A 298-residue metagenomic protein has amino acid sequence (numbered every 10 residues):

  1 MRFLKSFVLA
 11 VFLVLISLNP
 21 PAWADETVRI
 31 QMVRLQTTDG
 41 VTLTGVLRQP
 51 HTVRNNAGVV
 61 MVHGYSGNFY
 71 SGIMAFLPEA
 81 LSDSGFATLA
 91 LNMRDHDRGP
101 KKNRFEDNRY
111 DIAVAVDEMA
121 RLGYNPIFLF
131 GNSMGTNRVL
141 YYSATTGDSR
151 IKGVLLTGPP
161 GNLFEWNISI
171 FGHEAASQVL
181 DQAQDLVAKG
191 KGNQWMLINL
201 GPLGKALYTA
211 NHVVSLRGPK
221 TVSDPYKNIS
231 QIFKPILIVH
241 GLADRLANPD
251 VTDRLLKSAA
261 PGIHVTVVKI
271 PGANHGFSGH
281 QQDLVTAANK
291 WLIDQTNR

Functional and structural regions predicted by a protein language model:
A24-V53: N-terminal cap/lid segment of alpha/beta-hydrolase-fold proteins
S66-P78, M93, D250-V251: The serine-hydrolase catalytic nucleophile loop
M74, K234, N248-S258: Short alpha-helix in the alpha/beta-hydrolase fold that links the catalytic acid
P78-R98: Conserved alpha/beta-hydrolase
R94-F128: Catalytic nucleophile-loop/oxyanion-hole region of alpha/beta-hydrolase and closely related hydrolase-like folds
E118-A120, P126-Q182: Primarily recognizes the serine-hydrolase "nucleophile elbow" in alpha/beta-hydrolase and SGNH/GDSL folds
I232, I238-H240, D244: Short beta-strand/loop motif that positions the catalytic acidic residue of the alpha/beta-hydrolase fold
A273-D283: Catalytic histidine-centered segment of alpha/beta-hydrolase-like enzymes
